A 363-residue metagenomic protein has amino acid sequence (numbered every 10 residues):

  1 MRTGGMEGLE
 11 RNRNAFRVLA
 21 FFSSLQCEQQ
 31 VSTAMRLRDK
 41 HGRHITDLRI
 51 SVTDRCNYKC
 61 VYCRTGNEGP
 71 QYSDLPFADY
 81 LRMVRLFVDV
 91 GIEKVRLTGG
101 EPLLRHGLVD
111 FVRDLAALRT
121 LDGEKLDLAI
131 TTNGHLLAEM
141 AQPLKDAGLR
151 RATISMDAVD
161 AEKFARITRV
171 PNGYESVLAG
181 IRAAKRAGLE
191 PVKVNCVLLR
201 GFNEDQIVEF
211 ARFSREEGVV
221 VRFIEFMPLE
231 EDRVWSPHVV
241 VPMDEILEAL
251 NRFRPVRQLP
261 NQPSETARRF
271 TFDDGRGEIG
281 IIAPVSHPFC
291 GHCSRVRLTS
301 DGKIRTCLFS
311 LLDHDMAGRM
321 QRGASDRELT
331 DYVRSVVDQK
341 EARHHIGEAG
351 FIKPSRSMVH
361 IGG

Functional and structural regions predicted by a protein language model:
G4-G8: Residue-identity detector for glycine
F16, F21-F22: Aromatic (phenylalanine/tyrosine) cluster motif
V31-D47, R212-E216, F226-G363: Auxiliary Fe-S-binding modules of radical SAM enzymes
K40-A78, L308: Canonical Radical SAM [4Fe-4S] cluster-binding loop centered on the CxxxCxxC motif and its immediate flanking residues
E68-Q71, D160-T168, E230-V234, D315-M316: A short acidic, helix-capping loop that chelates divalent metal ions and anchors anionic groups
F77-R96, L104-I224: Radical SAM/AdoMet-radical enzyme domain recognition
